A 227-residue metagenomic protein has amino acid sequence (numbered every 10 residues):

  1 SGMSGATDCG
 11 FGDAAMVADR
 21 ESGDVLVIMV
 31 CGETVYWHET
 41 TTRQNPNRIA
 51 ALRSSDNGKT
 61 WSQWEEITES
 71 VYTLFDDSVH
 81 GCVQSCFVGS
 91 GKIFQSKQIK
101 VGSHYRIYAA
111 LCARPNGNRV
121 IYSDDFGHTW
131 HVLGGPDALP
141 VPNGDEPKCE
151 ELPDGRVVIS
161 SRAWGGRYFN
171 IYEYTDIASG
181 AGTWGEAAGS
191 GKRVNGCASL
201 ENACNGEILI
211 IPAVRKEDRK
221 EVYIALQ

Functional and structural regions predicted by a protein language model:
S1-Q227: Asp-box/BNR beta-propeller blade signature and adjacent active/binding-site loops in extracellular glycan-interacting
